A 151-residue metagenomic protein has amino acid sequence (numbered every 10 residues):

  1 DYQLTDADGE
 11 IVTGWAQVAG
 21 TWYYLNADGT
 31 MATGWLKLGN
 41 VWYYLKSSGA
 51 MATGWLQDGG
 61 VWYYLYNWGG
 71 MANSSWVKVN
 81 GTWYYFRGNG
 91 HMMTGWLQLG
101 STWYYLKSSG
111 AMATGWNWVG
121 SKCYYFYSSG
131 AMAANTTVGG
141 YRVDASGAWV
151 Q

Functional and structural regions predicted by a protein language model:
D1-Q151: Extracellular adhesion/carbohydrate-binding repeat motifs centered on closely spaced tryptophans
